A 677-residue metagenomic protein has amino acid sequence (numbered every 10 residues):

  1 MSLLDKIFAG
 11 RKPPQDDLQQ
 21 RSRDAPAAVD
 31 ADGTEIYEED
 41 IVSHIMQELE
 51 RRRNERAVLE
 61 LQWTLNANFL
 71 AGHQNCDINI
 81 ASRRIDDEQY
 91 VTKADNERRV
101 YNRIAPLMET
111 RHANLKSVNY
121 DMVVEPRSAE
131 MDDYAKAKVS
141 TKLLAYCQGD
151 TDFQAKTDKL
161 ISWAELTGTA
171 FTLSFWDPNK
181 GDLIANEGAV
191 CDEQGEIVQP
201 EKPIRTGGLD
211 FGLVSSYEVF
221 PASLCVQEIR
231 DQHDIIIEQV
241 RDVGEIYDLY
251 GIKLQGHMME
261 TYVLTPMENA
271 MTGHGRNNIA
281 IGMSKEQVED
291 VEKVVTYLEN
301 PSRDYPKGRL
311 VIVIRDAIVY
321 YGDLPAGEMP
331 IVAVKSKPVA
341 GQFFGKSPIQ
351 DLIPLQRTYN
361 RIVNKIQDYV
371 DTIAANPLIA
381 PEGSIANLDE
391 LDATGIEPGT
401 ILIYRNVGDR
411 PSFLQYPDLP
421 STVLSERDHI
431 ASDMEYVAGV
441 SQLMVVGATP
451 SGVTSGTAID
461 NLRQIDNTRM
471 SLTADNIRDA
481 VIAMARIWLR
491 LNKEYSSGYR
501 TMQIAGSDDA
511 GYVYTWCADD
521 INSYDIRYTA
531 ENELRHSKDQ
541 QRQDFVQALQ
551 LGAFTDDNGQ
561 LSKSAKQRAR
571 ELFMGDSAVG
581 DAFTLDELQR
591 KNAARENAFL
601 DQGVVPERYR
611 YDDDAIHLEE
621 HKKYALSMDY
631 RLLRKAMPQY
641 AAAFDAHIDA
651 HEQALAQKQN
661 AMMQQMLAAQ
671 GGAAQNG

Functional and structural regions predicted by a protein language model:
M1-D316, A374, E390, T422 (+8 more regions): Extended, helix-rich architectural segments
Y134, K138, Q154, L166 (+14 more regions): Conserved structured core elements
L143-D150, L352-N376, E426-S441, T473-G498 (+4 more regions): Generic, well-ordered alpha-helical scaffold segments in large soluble proteins
P178, S455-A593: Extended amphipathic alpha-helical segments with heptad-repeat/coiled-coil character used for oligomerization, fusion
I279-G452, G456: Extended, charged amphipathic alpha-helical segments
F554-Q560, V604-Y611, D629-A636: Charged, low-complexity interaction regions
S562-A594, M628-Q670: Long, highly charged low-complexity segments enriched in Glu/Asp and Lys/Arg with interspersed Ser/Thr
R610-K622: Short amphipathic alpha-helical heptad-repeat segments
